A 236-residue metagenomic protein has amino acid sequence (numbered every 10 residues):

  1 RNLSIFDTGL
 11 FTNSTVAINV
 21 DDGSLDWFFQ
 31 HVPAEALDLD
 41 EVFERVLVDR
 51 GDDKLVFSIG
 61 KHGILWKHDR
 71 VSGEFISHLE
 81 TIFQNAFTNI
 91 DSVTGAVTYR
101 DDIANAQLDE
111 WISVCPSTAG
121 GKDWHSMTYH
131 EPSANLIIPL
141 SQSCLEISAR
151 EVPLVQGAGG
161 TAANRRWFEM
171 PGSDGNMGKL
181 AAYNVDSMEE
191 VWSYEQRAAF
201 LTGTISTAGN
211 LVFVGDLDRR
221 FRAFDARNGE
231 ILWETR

Functional and structural regions predicted by a protein language model:
N2-E41, V48-D53, I64-V114, I147-L201 (+2 more regions): Extracytoplasmic/lumenal domain signature
V46-G51, G121-P132, T204-S206: Structural signature of eukaryotic scaffold interfaces centered on beta-propeller domains
G60-K61, S141-E146: Short, flexible beta-strand-to-coil junctions
I112, A119-Q142: Long, low-complexity segments enriched in small/aliphatic residues
